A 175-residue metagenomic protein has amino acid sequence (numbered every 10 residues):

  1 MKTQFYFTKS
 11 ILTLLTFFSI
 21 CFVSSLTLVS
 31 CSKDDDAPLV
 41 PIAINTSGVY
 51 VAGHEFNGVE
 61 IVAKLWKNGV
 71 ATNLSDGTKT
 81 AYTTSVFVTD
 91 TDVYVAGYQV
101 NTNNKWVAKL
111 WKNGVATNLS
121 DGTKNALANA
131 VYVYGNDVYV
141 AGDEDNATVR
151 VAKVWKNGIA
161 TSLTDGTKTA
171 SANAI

Functional and structural regions predicted by a protein language model:
T3-F18: Bacterial N-terminal signal peptides that target proteins for export
C21-S25: Alpha-helical transmembrane segments
L26-S30: C-terminal motif of bacterial Sec signal peptides marking the signal peptidase cleavage site
K33-I175: Residue-level hotspots at or immediately adjacent to binding/recognition sites across diverse folds
